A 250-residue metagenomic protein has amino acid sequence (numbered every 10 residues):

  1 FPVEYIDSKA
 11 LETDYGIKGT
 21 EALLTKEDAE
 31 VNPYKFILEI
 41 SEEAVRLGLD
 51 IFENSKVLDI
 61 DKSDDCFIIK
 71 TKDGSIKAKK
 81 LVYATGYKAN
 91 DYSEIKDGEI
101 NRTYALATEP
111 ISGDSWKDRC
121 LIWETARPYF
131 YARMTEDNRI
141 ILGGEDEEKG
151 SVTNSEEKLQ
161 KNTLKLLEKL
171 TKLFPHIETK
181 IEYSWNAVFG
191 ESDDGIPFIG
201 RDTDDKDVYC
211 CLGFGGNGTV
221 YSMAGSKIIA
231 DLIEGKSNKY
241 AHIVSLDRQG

Functional and structural regions predicted by a protein language model:
F1-D7: Dinucleotide-binding Rossmann-like beta1-alpha1 core, especially the glycine-rich loop that anchors the ADP
D14-T20, D61-F67, E191-I196, D204-K206: A short, glycine/Asx- and small/polar-enriched loop/turn that sits immediately N-terminal to a beta-strand
K18-K80, A84: Helical element adjacent to the flavin cofactor pocket in flavoenzyme catalytic cores
D28, N90-D91, I122, R127-Y129 (+3 more regions): Glycine-rich phosphate/pyrophosphate-binding beta-alpha loops
D59-T135: Flavin-dependent oxidoreductases
I100, D137-T171: Conserved FAD/dinucleotide-binding core of flavoprotein oxidoreductases
T135-N138, T203-D204: Short acidic-glycine loop/turn motifs at beta-strand connectors
E156, E168-G250: C-terminal catalytic lobe of FAD-dependent flavoproteins
